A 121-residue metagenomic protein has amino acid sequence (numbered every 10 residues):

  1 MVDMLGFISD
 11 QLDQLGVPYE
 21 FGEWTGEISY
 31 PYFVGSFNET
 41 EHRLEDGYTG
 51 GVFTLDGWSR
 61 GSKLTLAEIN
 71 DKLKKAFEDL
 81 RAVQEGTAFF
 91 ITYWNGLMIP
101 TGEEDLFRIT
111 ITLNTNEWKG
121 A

Functional and structural regions predicted by a protein language model:
M1-E23, E27, F37-A121: Charged, amphipathic alpha-helical segments and their flanking helix caps
P31-V34: Low-complexity, acidic Ser/Thr/Pro/Gly-rich terminal tails and inter-domain linkers that flank the onset of structured
